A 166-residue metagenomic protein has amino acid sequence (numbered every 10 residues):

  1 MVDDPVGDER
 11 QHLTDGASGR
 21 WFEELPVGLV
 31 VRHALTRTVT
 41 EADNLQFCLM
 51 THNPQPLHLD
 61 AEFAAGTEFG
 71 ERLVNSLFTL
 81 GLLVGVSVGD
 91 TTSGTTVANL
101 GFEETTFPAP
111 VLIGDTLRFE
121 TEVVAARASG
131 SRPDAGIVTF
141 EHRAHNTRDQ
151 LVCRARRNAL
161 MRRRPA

Functional and structural regions predicted by a protein language model:
M1-V27, F107-T116, E120-A166: HotDog/MaoC-like acyl-thioester-processing domains
V2-L100, P165-A166: Hot-dog-fold acyl-thioester-processing enzymes
